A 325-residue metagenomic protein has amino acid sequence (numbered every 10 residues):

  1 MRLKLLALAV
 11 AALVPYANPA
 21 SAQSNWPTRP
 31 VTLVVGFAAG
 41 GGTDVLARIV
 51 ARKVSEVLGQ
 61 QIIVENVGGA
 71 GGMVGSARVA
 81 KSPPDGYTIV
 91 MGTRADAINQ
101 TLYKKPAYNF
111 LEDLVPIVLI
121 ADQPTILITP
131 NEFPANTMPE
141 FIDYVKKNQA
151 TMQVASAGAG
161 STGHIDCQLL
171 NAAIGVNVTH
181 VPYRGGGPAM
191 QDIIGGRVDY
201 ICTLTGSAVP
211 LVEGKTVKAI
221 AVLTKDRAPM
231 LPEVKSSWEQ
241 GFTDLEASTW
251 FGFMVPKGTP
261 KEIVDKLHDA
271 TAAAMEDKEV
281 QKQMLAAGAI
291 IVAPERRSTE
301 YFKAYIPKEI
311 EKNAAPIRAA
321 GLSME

Functional and structural regions predicted by a protein language model:
K4-Y16: Bacterial N-terminal signal peptides
Y16-A22: Sec/Tat signal peptide C-region and signal peptidase I cleavage site
A22-E112, T151-Q153, A159, G175-L204 (+4 more regions): N-terminal (or domain-start) structured segment
T28-P30, K261-E325: An extracytoplasmic/periplasmic, membrane-proximal ligand-sensing/linker region
G40, R94-A95, P130-A135, A157-S161 (+4 more regions): Short coil/turn segments
K81-Y87, T101-P188, S237-E239, W250-Q283: Hinge/capping helix and adjacent helix->loop/strand transition within the periplasmic-binding protein
D96-K105, Q168-A173, Y200-V234: A ligand-binding cleft/hinge motif common to bilobed small-molecule-binding domains
